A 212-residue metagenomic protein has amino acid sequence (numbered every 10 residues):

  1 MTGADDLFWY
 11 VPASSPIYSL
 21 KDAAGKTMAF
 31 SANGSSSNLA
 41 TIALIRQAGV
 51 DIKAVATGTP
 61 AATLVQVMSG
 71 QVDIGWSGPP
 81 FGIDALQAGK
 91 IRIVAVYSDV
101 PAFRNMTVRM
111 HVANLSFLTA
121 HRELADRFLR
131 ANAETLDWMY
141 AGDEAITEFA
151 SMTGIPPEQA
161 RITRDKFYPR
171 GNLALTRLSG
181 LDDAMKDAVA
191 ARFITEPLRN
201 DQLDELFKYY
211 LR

Functional and structural regions predicted by a protein language model:
M1-T57, Q66-S69, D73-P79, K90-Y97 (+1 more regions): Short, glycine-/small- and polar/acidic-enriched structural segments that line small-molecule recognition paths
S14-T27, A120, A190, T195-N200: Immediate post-signal peptide segment of exported/extracytoplasmic ligand-binding proteins
P16, S36-S37, F81, L124 (+2 more regions): Short phosphate-engaging motifs
I42, I83, D182-K186: Predominant activation on well-ordered alpha-helical scaffold segments within soluble catalytic domains
A48-V50, A88-G89, T153, A191-R192: Residues at alpha-helix termini
A61-S151: Pocket-lining segment of extracytoplasmic ligand-binding domains
T119-T195: Secondary-structure end/capping motifs
K186-R212: Conserved C-terminal helix/tail region of periplasmic/extracytoplasmic solute-binding proteins
